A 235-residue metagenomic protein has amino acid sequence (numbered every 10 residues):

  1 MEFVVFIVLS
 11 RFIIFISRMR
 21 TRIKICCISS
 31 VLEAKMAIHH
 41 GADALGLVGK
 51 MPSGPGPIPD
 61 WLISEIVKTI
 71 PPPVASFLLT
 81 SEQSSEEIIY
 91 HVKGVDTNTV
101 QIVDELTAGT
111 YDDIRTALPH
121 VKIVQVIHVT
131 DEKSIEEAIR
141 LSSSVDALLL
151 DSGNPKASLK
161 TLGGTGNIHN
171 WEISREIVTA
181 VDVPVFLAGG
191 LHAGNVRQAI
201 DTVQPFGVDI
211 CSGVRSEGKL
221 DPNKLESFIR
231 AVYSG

Functional and structural regions predicted by a protein language model:
M1-I13: Short, low-complexity, charge-dense intrinsically disordered segments
F15-L187, L191-G207, S212-G235: Conserved N-terminal beta1-alpha1 strand-loop-helix module at the mouth
